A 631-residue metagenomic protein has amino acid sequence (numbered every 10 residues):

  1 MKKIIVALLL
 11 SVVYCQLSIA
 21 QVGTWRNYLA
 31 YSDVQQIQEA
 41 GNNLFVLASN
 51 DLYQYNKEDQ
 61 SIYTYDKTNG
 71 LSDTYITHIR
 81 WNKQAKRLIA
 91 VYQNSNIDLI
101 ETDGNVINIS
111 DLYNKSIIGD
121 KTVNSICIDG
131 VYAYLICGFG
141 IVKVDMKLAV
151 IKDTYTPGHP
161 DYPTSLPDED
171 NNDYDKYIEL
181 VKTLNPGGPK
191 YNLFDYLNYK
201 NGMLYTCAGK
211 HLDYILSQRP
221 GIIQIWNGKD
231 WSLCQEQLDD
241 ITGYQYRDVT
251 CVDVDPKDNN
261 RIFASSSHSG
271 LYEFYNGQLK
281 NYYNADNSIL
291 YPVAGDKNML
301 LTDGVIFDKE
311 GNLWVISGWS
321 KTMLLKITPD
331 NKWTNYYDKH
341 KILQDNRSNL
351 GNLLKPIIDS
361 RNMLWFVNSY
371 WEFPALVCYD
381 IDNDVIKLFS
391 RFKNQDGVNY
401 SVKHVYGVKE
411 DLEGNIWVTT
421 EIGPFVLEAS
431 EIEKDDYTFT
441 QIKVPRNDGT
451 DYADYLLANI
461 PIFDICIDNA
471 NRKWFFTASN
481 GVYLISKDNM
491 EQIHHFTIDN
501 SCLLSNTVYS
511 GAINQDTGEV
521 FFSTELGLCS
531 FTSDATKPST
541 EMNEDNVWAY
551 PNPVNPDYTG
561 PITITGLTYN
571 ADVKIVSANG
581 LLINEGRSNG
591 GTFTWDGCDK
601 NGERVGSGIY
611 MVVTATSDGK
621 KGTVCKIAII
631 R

Functional and structural regions predicted by a protein language model:
M1-I4, R631: Positively charged n-region of N-terminal signal peptides that target proteins for export
K3, A20-V547, L582, V613: Carboxylate-rich, polar loop motifs that coordinate divalent cations or form catalytic acidic clusters
I4-Y14: Sec-dependent N-terminal signal peptides
K67, S588-K620: Short, surface-exposed loop/turn motifs with a glycine/proline- and acidic-biased composition
D73, Y569, G606-S607: Surface-exposed loops/turns
E541-K574, T592-W595: Glycine-centered coil/turn sites that cap beta-strands in beta-rich domains
D572-I583, Y610: Short, glycine-anchored, charge-dense loop/turn motifs used at functional sites
G622-I627: Edge beta-strands of extracellular beta-sandwich domains
